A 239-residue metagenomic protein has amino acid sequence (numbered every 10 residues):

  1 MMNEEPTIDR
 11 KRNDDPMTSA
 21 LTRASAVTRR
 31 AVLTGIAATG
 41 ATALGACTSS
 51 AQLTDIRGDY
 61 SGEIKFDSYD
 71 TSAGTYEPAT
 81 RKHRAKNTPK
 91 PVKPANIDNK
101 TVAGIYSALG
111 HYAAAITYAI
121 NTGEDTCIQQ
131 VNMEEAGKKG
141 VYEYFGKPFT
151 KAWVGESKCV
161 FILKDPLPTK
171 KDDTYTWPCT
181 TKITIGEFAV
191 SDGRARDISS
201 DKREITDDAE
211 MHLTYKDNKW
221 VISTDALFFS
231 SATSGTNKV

Functional and structural regions predicted by a protein language model:
M1-V27, G35-L44: N-terminal secretory signal peptides
M17-R23, A51-D67, K170-V239: Exposed beta-sheet edge and beta->alpha loop/turn motif
R23, I36, A41, C47-G104: Juxtamembrane and targeting peptides
R30-A31, T48, V160: Secreted/luminal cysteine- and crosslink-motif detector
T80-E156: Core segments of small alpha/beta cavity-forming domains
T150-K170: A short, amphipathic edge element
